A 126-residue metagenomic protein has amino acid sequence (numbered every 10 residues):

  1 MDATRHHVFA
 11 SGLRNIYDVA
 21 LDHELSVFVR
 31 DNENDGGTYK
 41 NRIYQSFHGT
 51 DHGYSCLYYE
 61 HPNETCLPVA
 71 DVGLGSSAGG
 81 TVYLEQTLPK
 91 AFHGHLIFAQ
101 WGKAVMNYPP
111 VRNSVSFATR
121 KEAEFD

Functional and structural regions predicted by a protein language model:
M1-D126: Beta-propeller domains with acidic blade repeats across secreted/periplasmic ectodomains and cytosolic WD/CNH propellers
